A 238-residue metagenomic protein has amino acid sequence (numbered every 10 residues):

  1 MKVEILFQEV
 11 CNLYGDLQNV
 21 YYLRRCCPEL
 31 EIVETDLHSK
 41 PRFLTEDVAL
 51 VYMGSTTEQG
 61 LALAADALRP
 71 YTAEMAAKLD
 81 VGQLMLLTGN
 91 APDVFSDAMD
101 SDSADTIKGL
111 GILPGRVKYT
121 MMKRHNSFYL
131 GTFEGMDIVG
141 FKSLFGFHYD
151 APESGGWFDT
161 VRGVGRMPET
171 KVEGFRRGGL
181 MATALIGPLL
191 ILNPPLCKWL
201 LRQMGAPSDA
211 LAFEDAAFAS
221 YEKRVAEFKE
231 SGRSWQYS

Functional and structural regions predicted by a protein language model:
M1, L30, Q83, K108 (+2 more regions): A structural micro-motif
M1-A77, V81, I191-P194, K198-S238: N-terminal beta1-alpha1 cap of cysteine-dependent amidohydrolase-like domains
E34, L86-G89, K142, A184: A structural signal for short, well-ordered beta-strand segments and their strand-loop junctions that often border
L50-G54, L86, A182-A184: Structural motif
T56-T132: Cysteine-nucleophile active-site neighborhood
E58-Q59, P92-V94, F147-Y149, L189-I191: Glycine-rich nucleotide phosphate-binding loop and flanking beta-alpha elements of Rossmann-like dinucleotide-binding
D102-G174: Pocket-forming structural segment of enzyme catalytic cores
M167-A206: A glycine-centered loop/beta-turn motif at secondary-structure junctions
